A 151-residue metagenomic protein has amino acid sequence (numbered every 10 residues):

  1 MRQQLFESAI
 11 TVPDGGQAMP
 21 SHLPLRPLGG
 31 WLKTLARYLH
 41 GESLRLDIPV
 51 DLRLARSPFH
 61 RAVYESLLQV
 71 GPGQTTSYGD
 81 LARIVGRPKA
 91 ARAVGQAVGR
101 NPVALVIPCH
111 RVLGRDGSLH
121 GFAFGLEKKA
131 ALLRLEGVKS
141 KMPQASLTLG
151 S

Functional and structural regions predicted by a protein language model:
M1-K89, V138-S151: Basic nucleic-acid-binding alpha-helical/helix-turn surface characteristic of O6-alkylguanine DNA
L67, L81, C109-H110, L132: Residue-level signal for inorganic ion chemistry
P88-A91, L132: LysM (lysin motif) carbohydrate-binding repeats in extracellular/periplasmic proteins that recognize
A90-N101: Regulatory, non-catalytic segments
V106: Major-groove DNA-recognition helix of helix-turn-helix-type DNA-binding domains
R115-S151: …primarily DNA-binding HTH/wHTH and HhH modules…
